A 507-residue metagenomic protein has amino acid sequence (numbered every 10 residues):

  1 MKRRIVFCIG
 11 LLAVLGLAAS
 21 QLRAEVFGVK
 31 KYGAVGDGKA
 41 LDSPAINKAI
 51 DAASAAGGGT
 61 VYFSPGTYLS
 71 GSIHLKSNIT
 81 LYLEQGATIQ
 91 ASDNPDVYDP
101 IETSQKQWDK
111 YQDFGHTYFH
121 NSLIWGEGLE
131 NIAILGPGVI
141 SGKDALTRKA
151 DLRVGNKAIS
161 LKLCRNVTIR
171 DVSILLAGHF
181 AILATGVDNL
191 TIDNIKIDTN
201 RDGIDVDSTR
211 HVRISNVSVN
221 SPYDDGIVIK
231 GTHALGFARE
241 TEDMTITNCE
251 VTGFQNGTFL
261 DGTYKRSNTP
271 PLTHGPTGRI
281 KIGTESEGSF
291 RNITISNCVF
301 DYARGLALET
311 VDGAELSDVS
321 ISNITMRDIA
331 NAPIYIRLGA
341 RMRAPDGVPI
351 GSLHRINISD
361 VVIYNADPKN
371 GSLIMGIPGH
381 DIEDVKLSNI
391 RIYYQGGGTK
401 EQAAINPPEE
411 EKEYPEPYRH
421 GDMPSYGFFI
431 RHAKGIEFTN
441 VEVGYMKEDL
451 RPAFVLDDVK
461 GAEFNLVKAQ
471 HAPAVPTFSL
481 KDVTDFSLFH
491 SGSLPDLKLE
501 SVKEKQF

Functional and structural regions predicted by a protein language model:
M1-V26: Bacterial Sec-dependent N-terminal signal peptides
S20-F507: Extracellular/periplasmic carbohydrate-active domains that bind, remodel, or depolymerize complex polysaccharides
